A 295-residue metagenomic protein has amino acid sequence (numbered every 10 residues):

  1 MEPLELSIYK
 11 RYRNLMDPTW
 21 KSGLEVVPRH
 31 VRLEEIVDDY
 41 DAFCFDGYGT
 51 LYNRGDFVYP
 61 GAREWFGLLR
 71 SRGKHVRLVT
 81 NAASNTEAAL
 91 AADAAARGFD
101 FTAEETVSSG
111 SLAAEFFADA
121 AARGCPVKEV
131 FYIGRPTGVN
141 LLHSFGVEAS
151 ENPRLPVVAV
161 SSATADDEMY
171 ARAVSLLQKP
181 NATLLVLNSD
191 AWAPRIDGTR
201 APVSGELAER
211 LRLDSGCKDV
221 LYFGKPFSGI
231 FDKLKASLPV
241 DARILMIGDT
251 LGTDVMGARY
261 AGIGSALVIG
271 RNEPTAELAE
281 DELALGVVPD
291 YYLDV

Functional and structural regions predicted by a protein language model:
M1-G47, N53-D56, P60-K74, A83-E104 (+1 more regions): Asp-based, Mg2+/Mn2+-dependent phosphohydrolase catalytic module
S109: Replace "coordinates the UDP/GDP/TDP-sugar" with "coordinates nucleotide-activated sugar donors
